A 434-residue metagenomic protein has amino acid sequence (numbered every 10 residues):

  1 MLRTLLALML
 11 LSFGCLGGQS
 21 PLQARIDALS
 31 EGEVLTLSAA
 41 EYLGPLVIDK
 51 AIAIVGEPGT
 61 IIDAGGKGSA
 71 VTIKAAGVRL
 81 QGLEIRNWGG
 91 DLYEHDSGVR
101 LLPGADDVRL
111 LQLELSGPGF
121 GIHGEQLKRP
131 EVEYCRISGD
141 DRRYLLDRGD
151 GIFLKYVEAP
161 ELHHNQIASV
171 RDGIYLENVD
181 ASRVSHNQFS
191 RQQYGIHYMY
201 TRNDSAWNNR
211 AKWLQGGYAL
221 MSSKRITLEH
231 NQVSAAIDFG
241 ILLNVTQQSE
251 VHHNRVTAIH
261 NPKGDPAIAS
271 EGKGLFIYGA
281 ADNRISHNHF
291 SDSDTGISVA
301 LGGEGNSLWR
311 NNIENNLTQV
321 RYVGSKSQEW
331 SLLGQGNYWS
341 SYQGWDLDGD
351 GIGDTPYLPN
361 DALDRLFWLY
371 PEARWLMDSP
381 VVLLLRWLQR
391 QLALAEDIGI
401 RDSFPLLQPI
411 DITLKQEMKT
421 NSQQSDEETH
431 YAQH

Functional and structural regions predicted by a protein language model:
T4-F13: Sec-dependent N-terminal signal peptides
L16-G44: Acidic Gly/Asp/Thr-rich repetitive segments characteristic of extracellular carbohydrate-active and adhesion proteins
A40-E41, P58-G59, Y342-W345: Acidic glycine-/aspartate-rich tracts in secreted/extracellular proteins
Y42-V55, I62-D107, G119-L127, L154: Extracellular beta-strand-rich solenoid/capping regions of secreted or surface-exposed proteins that bind or remodel
A64-T72, L92-L101, G117-G124, Y144-Y156 (+7 more regions): Extracellular beta-strand/beta-solenoid scaffold signature
V71-G82, V99-L111, Q126-Y134, I152-E161 (+7 more regions): Surface-exposed loop/turn motifs in large extracellular/passenger domains
Y134, R255-Y278, R284-H287, S291-D292 (+1 more regions): Functionally critical loop-and-helix segments that line ligand-binding/catalytic clefts of soluble enzyme domains
